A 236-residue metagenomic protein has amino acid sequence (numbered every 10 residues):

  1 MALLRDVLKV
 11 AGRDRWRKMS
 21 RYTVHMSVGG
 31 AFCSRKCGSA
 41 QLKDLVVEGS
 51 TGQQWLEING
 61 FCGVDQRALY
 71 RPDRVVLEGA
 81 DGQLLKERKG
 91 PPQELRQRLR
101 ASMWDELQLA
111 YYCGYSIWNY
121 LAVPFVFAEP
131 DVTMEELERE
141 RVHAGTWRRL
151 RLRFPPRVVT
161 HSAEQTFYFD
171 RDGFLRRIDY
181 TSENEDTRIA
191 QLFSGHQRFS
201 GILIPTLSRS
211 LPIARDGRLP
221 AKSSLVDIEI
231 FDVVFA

Functional and structural regions predicted by a protein language model:
M1-L4, V10-R13, G63, F125-R139 (+1 more regions): Intrinsically disordered terminal and processing segments
A2, D81-V158: Flexible, processing/modification-adjacent segments and terminal tails in exported/periplasmic/extracellular proteins
K9, R13-K86, E136: N-terminal mature ectodomain segment of secretory-pathway/periplasmic proteins
K18-M19, L45-L56, R67-D81, H143-T146 (+3 more regions): Short, solvent-exposed coil/turn segments at beta-strand boundaries
H25-G29, E48-S50, N59, E78 (+7 more regions): A structural detector for beta-sheet-dominated domains
G30-Q41, Q54-C62, I117-T133, F154-T160 (+1 more regions): Short, solvent-exposed secondary-structure boundary motifs
C62-D105, R218-F235: Catalytic loop of the DD-peptidase/beta-lactamase superfamily, centered on the K-T-G motif and neighboring
G145-A236: Gly/Pro-enriched, hydrophobic low-complexity segments that function as extracytoplasmic propeptides/linkers
